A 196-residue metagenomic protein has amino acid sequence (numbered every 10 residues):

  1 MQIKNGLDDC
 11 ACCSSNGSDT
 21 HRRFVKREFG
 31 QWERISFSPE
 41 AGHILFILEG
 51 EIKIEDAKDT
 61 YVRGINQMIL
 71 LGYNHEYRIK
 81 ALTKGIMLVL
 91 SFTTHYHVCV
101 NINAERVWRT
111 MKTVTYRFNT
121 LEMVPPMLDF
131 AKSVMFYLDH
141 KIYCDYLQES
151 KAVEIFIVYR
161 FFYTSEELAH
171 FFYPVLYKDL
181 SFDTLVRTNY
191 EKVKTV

Functional and structural regions predicted by a protein language model:
M1-S18, Y137-Y143: A short, N-terminal "cap"/entry segment at the start of jelly-roll beta-barrel domains of the cupin/DSBH fold
G6-A11, D59-T60, N119: Hydrophobic alpha-helices of bacterial signal-transduction systems
G17-M111: N-terminal regulatory/effector-sensing and dimerization cores that precede helix-turn-helix DNA-binding domains
W32, Y163-F171: Short, Lys/Arg-enriched N-terminal segment that forms or immediately precedes the first helix of a structured domain
A104-D129: Aromatic/histidine-rich interaction motifs
M123-M135, A152, A169-T195: A short, Lys/Arg-enriched amphipathic alpha-helix from helix-turn-helix/homeodomain DNA-binding modules
D139-V153, F172-Y173: All-alpha amphipathic helical-bundle segments outside canonical DNA-binding/catalytic cores that form hydrophobic
Y159-E166, N189: A short secondary-structure junction motif
